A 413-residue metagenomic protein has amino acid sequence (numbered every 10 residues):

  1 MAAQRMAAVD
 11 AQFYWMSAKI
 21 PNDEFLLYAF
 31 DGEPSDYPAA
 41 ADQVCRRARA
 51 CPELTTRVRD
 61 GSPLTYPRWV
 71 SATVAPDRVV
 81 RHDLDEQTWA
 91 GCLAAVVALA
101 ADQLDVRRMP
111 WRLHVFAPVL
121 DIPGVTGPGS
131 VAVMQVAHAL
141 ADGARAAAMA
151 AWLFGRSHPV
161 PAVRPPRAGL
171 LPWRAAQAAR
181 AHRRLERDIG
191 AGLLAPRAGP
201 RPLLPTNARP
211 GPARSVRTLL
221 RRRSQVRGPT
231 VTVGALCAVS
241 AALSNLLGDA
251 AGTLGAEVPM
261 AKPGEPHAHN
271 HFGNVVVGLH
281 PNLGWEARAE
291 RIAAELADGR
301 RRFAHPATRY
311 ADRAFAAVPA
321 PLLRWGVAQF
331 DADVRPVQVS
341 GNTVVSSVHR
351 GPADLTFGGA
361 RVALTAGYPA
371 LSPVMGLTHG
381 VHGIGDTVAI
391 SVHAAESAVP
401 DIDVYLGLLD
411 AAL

Functional and structural regions predicted by a protein language model:
M1-K19: N-terminal alpha-helical "arm" segments
M1-Q4, L27-S35, A39, C45-R49 (+4 more regions): Soluble acyl-CoA-dependent acyltransferase catalytic core bearing the H(X)4D motif
S17-Y28: N-terminal nicking endonuclease/strand-transfer module with a His-rich metal-binding environment and a catalytic Tyr
G376, S397-L413: Generic C-terminus detector
H379: Hydrophobic/aromatic beta-strand elements that line small-molecule binding cavities or substrate pockets in beta-rich
